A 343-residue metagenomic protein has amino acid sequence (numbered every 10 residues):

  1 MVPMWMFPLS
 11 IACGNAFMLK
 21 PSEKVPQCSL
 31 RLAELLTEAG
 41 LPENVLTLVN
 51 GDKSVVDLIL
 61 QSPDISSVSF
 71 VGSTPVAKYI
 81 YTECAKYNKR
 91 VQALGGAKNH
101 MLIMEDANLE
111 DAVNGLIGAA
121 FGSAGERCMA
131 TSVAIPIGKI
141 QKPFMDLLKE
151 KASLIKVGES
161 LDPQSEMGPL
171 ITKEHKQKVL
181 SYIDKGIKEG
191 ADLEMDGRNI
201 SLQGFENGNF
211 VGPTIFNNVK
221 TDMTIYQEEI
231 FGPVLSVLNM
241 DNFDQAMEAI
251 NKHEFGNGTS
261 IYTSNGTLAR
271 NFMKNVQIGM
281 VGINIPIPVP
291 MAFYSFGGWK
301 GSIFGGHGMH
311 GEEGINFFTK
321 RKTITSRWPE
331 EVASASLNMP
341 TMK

Functional and structural regions predicted by a protein language model:
M1-D111, M240, G305: Rossmann-like NAD(P) dinucleotide-binding subdomain of oxidoreductase/dehydrogenase enzymes
S10, C84, L148, G186 (+2 more regions): A generic structural signal for well-ordered alpha-helical segments
I11, M18, T47, Q92 (+5 more regions): Structural detector of well-ordered beta-strand residues that form the stable sheet scaffold of enzyme domains
G14, L46, V68, A97 (+5 more regions): Residue-level signal for inorganic ion chemistry
L30, L58-I59, G115, A249 (+1 more regions): CheY-like receiver
G40, P75-K220, F243, I283 (+2 more regions): ALDH superfamily catalytic-core signature
L41, I65, L102, K156 (+3 more regions): Conserved C-terminal structural/oligomerization subdomain of aldehyde/semialdehyde dehydrogenase
